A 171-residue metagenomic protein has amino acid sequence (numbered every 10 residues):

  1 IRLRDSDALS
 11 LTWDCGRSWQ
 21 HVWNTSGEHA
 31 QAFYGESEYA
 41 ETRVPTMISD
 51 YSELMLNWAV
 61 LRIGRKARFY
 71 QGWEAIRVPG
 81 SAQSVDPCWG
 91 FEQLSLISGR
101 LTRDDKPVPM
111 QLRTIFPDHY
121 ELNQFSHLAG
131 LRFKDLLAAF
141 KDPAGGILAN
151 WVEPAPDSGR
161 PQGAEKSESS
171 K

Functional and structural regions predicted by a protein language model:
I1-D7, R65-A67, Q71-V85: Short, basic/low-complexity N-terminal boundary segments at the transition from targeting/disordered tails
R2-G27, S95-T102: Amphipathic, interaction-prone secondary-structure segments
D14-P45, D157-S158: Short aromatic-glycine-(Arg/Gly/Cys) micro-motifs in beta-strand/loop hairpins
H21-T25, R43-Y51, D104-F116: Short amphipathic beta-strand/extended segments with alternating polar/hydrophobic composition
T42-I76: Long, charged/polar, surface-exposed segments that mediate recognition or autoinhibition
G80-K171: Intrinsically disordered, low-complexity, charge-dense segments enriched in Lys/Arg and Glu/Asp interspersed
